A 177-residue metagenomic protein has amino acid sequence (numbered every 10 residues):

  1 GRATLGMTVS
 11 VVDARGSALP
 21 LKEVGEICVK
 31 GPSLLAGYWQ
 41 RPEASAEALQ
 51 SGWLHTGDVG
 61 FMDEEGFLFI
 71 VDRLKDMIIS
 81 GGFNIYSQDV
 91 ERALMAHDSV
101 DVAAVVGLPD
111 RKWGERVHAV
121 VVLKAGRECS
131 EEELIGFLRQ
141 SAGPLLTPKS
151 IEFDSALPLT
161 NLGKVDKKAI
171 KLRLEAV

Functional and structural regions predicted by a protein language model:
G1, P20-K22, A36-Q40: Active-site glycine/GP-rich loop and adjacent strand/helix microenvironment that borders small-molecule binding pockets
G1-A3, A18, A48-G52: Short Gly/Pro-enriched turn/cap motifs at secondary-structure boundaries
T4-M7, V24: Short hydrophobic/aromatic beta-strand or adjacent loop that forms the aromatic wall/cage of a ligand/substrate-binding
V9, E26, G31, A36-G37 (+5 more regions): AMP-binding/adenylate-forming catalytic core of the ANL superfamily
G16-A18, E128: Short helix-loop capping/hinge motifs at secondary-structure junctions, enriched in acidic/polar residues
I151-D154: General small-molecule cofactor/ligand-binding pocket signal
R173-V177: A short, polar/charged loop-to-alpha-helix boundary motif
